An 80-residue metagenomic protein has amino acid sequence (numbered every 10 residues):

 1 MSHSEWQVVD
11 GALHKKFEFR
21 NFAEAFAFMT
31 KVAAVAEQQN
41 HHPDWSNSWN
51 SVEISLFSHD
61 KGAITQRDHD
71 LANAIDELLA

Functional and structural regions predicted by a protein language model:
M1-A12: Short aromatic-glycine-(Arg/Gly/Cys) micro-motifs in beta-strand/loop hairpins
L13-R20: Short, well-ordered beta-strand elements within core beta-sheets of diverse protein domains
E24, T30-A34, W45, H59: Ser/Thr-rich, low-complexity intrinsically disordered terminal regions
F28-V35, H69-N73: Extended Gly/Ser/Thr-rich low-complexity repeat segments, especially those forming or decorating extracellular
A36-N47, E77-A80: A short N-terminal helical cap/helix-turn-helix that marks the beginning of AMP-binding/adenylate-forming
N47-S55: Short proline/glycine- and acidic-rich turn/helix-capping motifs at secondary-structure junctions
I54-A80: C-terminal structural segments of small proteins and small subunits
